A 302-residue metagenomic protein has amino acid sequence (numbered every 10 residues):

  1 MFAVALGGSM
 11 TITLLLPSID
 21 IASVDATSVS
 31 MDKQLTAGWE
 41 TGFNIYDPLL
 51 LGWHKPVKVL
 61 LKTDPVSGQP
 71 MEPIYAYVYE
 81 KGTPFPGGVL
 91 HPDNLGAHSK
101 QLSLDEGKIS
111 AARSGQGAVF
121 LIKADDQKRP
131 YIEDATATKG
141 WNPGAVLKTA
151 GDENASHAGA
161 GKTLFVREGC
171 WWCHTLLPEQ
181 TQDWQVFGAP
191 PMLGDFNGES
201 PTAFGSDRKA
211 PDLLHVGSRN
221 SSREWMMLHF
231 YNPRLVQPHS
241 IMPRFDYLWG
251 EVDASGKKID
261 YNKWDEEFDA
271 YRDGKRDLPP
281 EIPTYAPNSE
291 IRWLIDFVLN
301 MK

Functional and structural regions predicted by a protein language model:
M1-S18, D134-A137, S222-K302: C-terminal capping alpha-helices of c-type cytochrome domains
S18-G38, L51: Alpha-helical transmembrane signal-anchor/signal-peptide segments
G38-Y79, T83-P84, A97, P130-Y131 (+2 more regions): Electrostatic cytochrome c docking/interface patches
G82, G88-R129, K139, W249-I282: Mixed-charge, low-complexity intrinsically disordered segments
E153-L176, V186-G194, N288: Sequence/structural segment immediately N-terminal to covalent heme-attachment motifs in c-type and related
G161, R167-L177, M226, M242 (+1 more regions): The canonical Cys-X-X-Cys-His
W184-R208, H229: Primarily the internal scaffold of c-type cytochrome electron-transfer domains, especially repeated/multiheme c-type
M192, G205-V216, S221, P238: Mid-length scaffold segments of soluble, non-membrane domains
